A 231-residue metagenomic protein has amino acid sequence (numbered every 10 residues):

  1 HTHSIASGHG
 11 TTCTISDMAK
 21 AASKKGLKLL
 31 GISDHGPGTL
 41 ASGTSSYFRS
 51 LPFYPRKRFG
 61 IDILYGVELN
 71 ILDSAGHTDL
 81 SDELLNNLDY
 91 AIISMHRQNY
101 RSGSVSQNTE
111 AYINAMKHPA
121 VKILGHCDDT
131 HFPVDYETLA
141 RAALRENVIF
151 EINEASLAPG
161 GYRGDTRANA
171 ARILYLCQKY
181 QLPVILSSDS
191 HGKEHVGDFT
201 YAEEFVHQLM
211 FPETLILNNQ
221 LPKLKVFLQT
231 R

Functional and structural regions predicted by a protein language model:
H1-I5, H35, H126, H191: Histidine-centered divalent metal-coordination motifs
G8-T12, A41-S45, P133-A140, G160-L176 (+2 more regions): Histidine/acidic-residue-rich catalytic or RNA/ligand-binding cores of hydrolases and nuclease-related proteins
T14-L30, S50-R56: Alpha-helical scaffold segments that flank or form the walls of functional sites
H35, L182-V196: Short acidic/histidine-rich active-site segments
G36, A41-I152, H207-I216, K223-R231: Extended substrate/RNA-proximal surfaces in nucleic-acid metabolism proteins
I149-Y162: His/Asp/Glu-enriched short active-site or ligand-binding loop at hydrolase and phosphoryl-transfer sites
E151, P183-D189, L215-N218: Conserved active-site loop/cleft motifs that coordinate metal ions or position small ligands
